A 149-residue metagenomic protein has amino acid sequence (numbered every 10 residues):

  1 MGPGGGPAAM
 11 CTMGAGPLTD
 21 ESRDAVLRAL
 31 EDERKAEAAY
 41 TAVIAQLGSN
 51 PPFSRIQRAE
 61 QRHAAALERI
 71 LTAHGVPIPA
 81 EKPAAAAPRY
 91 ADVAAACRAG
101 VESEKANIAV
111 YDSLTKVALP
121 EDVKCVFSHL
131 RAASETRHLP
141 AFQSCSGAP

Functional and structural regions predicted by a protein language model:
M1-P149: All-alpha RGS (Regulator of G-protein Signaling) helical domain and cognate RGS-like helical scaffolds
